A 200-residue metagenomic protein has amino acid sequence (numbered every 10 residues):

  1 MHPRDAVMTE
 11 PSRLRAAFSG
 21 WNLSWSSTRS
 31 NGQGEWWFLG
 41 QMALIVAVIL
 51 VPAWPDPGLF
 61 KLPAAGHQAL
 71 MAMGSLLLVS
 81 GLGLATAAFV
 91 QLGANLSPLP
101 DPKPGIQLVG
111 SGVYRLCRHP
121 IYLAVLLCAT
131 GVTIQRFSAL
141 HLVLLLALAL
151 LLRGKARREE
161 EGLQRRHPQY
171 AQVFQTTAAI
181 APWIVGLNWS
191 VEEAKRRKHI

Functional and structural regions predicted by a protein language model:
M1-G110, L127-I200: Membrane-anchoring alpha-helices and their flanking helix-loop junctions
S111, R115-L123: Histidine-centered phosphotransfer motif of kinases
